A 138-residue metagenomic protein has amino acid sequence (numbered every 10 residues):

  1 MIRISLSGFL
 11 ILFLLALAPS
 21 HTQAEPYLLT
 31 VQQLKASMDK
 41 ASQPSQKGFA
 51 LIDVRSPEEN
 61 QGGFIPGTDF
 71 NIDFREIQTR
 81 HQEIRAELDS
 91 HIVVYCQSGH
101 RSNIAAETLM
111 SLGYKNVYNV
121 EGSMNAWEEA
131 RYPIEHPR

Functional and structural regions predicted by a protein language model:
I2-S7, P19-F49, P57-H91, H100-R138: Rhodanese-like catalytic fold shared by cysteine-dependent sulfurtransferases and DSP/PTP-type phosphatases
L12-S20: Hydrophobic h-region of N-terminal signal peptides that target proteins for export in Gram-negative bacteria
Y95-C96: Short, surface-exposed ligand- or partner-binding patches at beta-edge/loop junctions that are enriched in aromatics
